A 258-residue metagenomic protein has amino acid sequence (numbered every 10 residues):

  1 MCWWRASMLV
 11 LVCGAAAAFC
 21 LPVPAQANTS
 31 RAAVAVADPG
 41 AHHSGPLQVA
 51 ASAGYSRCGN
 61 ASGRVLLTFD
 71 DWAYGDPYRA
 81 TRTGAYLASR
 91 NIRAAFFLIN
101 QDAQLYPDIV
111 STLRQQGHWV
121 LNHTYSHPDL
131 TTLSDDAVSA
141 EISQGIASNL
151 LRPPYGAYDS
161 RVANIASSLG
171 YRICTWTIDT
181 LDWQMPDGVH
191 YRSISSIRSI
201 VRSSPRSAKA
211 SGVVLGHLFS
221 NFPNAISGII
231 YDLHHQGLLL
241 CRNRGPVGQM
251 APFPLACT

Functional and structural regions predicted by a protein language model:
M1-T29: Secretory targeting and sorting signals
C20-S56, C257-T258: N-terminal low-complexity, Pro/Thr-rich disordered segments that flank secretion/membrane-targeting signals
D38-D129, A137-V138, Q144, S148 (+1 more regions): Active-site beta->alpha N-cap acidic-glycine motif
W72, I99-Q101, Y125, P154-G156 (+3 more regions): Active-site beta-loop-alpha junctions enriched in small/polar residues
P77-T81, S126-S148, A157-A210, F222: Alpha-helical scaffold elements lining the catalytic groove of polysaccharide deacetylases
R82-A85, D108-Q115, A140, Q144 (+3 more regions): Alpha-helical scaffolding segments of alpha/beta enzyme cores, especially the outer helices of TIM-barrel or partial
A95-F97, L121, R152, C174 (+1 more regions): Structural detector of well-ordered beta-strand residues that form the stable sheet scaffold of enzyme domains
Y231-T258: Low-complexity, Gly/Ser/Thr/Pro-rich intrinsically disordered linker/tail segments
